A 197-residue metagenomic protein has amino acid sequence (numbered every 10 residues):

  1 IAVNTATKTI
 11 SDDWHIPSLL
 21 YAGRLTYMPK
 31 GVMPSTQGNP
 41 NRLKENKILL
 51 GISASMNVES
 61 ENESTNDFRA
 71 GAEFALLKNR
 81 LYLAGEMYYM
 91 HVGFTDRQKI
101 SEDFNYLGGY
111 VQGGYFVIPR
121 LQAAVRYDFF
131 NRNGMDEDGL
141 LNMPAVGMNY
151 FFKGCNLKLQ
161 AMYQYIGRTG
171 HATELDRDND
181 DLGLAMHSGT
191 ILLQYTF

Functional and structural regions predicted by a protein language model:
I1, I48-I52, L83-G85, A123-V125 (+3 more regions): Transmembrane beta-strands of outer-membrane beta-barrel proteins
A2, T9-S35: Internal alpha/beta core interface subdomains
T9-I16, E59-N66, D103, N133-L141 (+1 more regions): Solvent-exposed loop/turn segments connecting transmembrane beta-strands in outer-membrane beta-barrel proteins
T9-S11, D96-I100, R132-M135, H171-D181: Extracellular loop and loop/strand-boundary signature of outer-membrane beta-barrel proteins
P17-Y21, N66-A70, D103-G109, L140-P144 (+1 more regions): Residues that define the transmembrane beta-barrel architecture of outer-membrane proteins
L20-V32, M148-F152, L157, D181-F197: Outer-membrane beta-barrel "beta-signal"
R24-N133: Detector for outer-membrane/organellar transmembrane beta-barrel domains, recognizing the amphipathic beta-strand
G114, R120-R168: Outer membrane beta-barrel transmembrane domains
